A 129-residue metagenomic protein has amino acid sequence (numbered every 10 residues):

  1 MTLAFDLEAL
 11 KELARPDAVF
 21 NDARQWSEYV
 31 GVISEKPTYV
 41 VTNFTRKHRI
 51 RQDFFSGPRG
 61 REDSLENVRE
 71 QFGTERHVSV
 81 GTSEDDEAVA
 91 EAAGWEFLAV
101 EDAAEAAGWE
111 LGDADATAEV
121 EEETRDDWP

Functional and structural regions predicted by a protein language model:
M1-E28, R46-K47, E62-R76, S83-P129: Asp-based, Mg2+/Mn2+-dependent phosphohydrolase catalytic module
K11-L13, S34-P37: Conserved mixed alpha/beta catalytic, RNA-binding, or beta-rich assembly cores of soluble enzyme, regulatory
E35-T38, S83-D85: Short, polar loop motifs at secondary-structure junctions
K36, P58, A103: Residue-level "edge-of-site" marker
K36-K47: Catalytic donor nucleotide-activated moiety binding site of glycosyltransferases and closely related
I50-D63: A short, structured active-site edge motif that brings together acidic residues
